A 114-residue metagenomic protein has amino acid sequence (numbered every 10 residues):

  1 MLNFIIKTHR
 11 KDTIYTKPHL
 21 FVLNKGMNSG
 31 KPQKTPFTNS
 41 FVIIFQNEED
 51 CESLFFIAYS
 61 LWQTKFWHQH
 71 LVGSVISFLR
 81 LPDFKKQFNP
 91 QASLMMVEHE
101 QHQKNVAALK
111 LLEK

Functional and structural regions predicted by a protein language model:
M1-Y15: Sequence-specific dsDNA recognition surfaces
K11-D12, C51, M95-V97: A short acidic, often aromatic-flanked loop/helix-cap motif at beta-alpha or helix-coil junctions that lines enzyme
Y15, T35-F37, L81: A short, structural micro-pattern
K17-H19: Loop/turn positions that initiate beta-strands
N24-T64, H68-G73: A short beta-sheet element
V75-E100: A short glycine-rich beta-alpha junction/loop motif
A92-K114: Amphipathic alpha-helical coiled-coil/heptad-repeat segments
